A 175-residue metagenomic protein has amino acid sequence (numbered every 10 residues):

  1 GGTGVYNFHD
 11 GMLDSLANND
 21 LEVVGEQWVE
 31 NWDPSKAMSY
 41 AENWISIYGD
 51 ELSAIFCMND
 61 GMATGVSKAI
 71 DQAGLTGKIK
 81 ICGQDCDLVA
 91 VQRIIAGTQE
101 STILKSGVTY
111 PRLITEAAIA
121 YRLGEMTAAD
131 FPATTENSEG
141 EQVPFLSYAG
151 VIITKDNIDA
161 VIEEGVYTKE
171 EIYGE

Functional and structural regions predicted by a protein language model:
G1-S15, E22-E42, A54-M62, D85-V89 (+1 more regions): Hinge/beta->alpha junction and helix N-cap segments in small-molecule ligand-binding domains
G4, D14-N18, L113-E175: Hinge/cleft segment of the Venus flytrap/periplasmic-binding protein
D10-A17, I45, S67, I95: Class I S-adenosyl-L-methionine
D14-E22, I47-D50, D71-K78: Short helix-capping segments at alpha-helix termini
F56-D60, T64-E100: Venus flytrap/periplasmic-binding-protein-like
N59-S67, I95, S101, K105-E125: Extracellular/periplasmic ligand-binding modules, especially the Venus flytrap/periplasmic-binding
